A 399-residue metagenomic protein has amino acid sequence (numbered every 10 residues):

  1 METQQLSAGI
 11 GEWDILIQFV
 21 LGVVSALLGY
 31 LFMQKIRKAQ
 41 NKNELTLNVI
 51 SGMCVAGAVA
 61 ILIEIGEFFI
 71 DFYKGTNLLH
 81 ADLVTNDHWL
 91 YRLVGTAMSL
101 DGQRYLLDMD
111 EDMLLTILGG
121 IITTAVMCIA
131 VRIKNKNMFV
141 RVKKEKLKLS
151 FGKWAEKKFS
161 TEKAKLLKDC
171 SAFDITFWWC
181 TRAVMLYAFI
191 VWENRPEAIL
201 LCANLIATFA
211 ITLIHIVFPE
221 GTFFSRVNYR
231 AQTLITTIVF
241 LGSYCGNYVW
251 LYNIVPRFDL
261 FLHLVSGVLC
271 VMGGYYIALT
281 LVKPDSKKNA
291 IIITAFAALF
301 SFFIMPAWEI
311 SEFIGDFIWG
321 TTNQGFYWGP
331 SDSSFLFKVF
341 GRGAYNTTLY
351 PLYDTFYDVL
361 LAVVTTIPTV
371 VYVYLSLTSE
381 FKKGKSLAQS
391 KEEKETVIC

Functional and structural regions predicted by a protein language model:
M1-N323, D332-C399: Bulky hydrophobic segments
